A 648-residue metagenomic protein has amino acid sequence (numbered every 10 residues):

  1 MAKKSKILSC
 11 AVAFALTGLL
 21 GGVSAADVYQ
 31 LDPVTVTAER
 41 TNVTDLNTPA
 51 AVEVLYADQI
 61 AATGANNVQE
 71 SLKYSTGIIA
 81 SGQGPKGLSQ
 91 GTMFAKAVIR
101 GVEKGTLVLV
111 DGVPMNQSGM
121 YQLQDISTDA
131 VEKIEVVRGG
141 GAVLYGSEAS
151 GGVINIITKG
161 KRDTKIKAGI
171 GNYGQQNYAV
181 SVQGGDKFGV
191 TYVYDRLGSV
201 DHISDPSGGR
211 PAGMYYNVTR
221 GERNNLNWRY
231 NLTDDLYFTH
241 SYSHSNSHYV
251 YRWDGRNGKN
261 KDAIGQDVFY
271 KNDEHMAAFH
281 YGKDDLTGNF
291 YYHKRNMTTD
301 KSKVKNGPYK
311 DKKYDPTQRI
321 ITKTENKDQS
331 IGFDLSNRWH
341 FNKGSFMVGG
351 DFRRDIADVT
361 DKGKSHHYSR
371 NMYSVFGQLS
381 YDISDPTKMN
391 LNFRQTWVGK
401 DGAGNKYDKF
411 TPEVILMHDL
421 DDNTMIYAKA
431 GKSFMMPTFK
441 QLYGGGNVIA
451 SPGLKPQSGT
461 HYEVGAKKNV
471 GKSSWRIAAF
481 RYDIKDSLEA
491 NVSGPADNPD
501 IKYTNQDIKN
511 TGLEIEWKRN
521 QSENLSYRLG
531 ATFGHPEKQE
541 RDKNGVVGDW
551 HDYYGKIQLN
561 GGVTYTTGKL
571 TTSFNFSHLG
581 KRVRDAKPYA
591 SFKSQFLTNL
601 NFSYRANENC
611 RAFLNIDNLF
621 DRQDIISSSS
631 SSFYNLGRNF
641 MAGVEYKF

Functional and structural regions predicted by a protein language model:
P33-T63, K96: N-terminal periplasmic "start-of-domain" segments of outer-membrane beta-barrel proteins
Q69-V113: Extracytoplasmic beta-strand/coil segments of soluble accessory domains associated with Gram-negative outer-membrane
K96, V113-R138, I156: Short acidic/polar hinge/loop motifs at secondary-structure boundaries that mediate gating or recognition
G160, A263-D284, N326, N405 (+6 more regions): Outer-membrane beta-barrel signature, preferentially recognizing the C-terminal barrel domain of Gram-negative
D163, S181-Y270: Periplasmic-side early beta-strands and strand-to-turn transitions of outer-membrane beta-barrels
T233, K343-M347, D351, H366-I484 (+5 more regions): Structural signature of Gram-negative outer-membrane beta-barrels, strongest in the C-terminal barrel of TonB-dependent
D382-M389, R481-D483, Y503-K587, N601 (+2 more regions): Gram-negative outer-membrane beta-barrel transporters
K485, K581-V583, S603-F648: C-terminal beta-signal and adjacent terminal beta-strands/loops of Gram-negative outer-membrane beta-barrel proteins
